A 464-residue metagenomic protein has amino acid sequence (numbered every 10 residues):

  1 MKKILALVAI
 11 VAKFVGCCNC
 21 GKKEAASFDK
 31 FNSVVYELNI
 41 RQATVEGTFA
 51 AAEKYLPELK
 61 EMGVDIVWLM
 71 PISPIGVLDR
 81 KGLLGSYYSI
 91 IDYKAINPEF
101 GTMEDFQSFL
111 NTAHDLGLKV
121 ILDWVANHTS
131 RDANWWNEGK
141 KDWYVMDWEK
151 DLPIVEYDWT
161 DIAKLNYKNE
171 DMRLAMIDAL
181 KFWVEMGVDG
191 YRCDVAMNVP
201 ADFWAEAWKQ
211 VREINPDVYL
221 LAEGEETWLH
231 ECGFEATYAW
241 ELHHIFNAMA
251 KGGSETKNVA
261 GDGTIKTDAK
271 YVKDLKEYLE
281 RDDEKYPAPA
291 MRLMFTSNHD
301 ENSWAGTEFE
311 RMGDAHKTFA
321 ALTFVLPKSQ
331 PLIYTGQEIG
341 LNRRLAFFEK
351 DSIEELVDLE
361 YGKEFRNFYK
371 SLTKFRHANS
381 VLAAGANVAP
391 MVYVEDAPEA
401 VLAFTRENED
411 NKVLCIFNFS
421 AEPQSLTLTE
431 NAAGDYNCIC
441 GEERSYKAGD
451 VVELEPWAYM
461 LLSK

Functional and structural regions predicted by a protein language model:
M1-E24: Bacterial Sec-dependent N-terminal signal peptides
K23-D65, P71-M186, E206-N215, Y219 (+1 more regions): Substrate-binding/active-site clefts of carbohydrate-active enzymes
I121, G190-A196: Short catalytic-loop micro-motif centered on adjacent basic/acidic residues
D194-A288, R292, L322-V325, G340-F375 (+2 more regions): Active-site-proximal helices and loops of the catalytic beta/alpha 8
P287-E310: Active-site clefts of carbohydrate-active enzymes
M391-E430: Carbohydrate-binding surface patches
E430-E442: Solvent-exposed beta-hairpin/edge-strand motifs
K447-K464: C-terminal beta-strand-rich structural cap/linker in extracellular carbohydrate-active enzymes
